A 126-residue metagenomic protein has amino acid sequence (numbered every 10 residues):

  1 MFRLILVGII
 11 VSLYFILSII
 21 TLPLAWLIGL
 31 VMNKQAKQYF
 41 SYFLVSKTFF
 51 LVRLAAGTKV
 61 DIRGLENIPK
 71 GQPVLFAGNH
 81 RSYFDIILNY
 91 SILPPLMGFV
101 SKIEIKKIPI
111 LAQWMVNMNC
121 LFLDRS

Functional and structural regions predicted by a protein language model:
M1-D61, Q113-W114: A transmembrane-helix-recognition feature enriched in membrane-embedded lipid enzymes and envelope glyco-/phospholipid
A25-M32, Q38-Y42, A55, K70-S126: Catalytic core of membrane glycerolipid acyltransferases/transacylases, capturing the structured, soluble-facing
D61-R63, L121: General small-molecule cofactor/ligand-binding pocket signal
G64-P69: Glycine-rich helix-loop-beta junction characteristic of Rossmann-like nucleotide cofactor-binding loops
